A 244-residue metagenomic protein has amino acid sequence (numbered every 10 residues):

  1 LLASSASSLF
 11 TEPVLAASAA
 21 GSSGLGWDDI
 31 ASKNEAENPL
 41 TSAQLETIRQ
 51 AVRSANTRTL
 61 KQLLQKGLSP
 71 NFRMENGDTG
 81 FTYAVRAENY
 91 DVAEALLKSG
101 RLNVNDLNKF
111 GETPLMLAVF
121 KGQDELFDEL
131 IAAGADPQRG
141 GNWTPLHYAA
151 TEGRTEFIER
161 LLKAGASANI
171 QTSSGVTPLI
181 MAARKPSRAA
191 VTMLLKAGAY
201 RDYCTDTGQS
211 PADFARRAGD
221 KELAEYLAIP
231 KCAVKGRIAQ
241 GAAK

Functional and structural regions predicted by a protein language model:
A16-T47, A164, A197-Y200, D206-Q209 (+1 more regions): Ankyrin-repeat-protein effector appendages
G21-G80: N-terminal segments that cap or nucleate solenoid repeat domains
Q50-A55, Y83-N89, L117-Q123, Y148-R154 (+2 more regions): Ankyrin repeat A-helix N-terminal signature
N56-L64, N89-K98, Q123-I131, R154-L162 (+2 more regions): Ankyrin repeat structural motif
M74, N108, R139-G141, T172 (+1 more regions): Ankyrin repeat boundary/linker residues
F120, G140-E159, K163: Alpha-helical adaptor scaffolds
